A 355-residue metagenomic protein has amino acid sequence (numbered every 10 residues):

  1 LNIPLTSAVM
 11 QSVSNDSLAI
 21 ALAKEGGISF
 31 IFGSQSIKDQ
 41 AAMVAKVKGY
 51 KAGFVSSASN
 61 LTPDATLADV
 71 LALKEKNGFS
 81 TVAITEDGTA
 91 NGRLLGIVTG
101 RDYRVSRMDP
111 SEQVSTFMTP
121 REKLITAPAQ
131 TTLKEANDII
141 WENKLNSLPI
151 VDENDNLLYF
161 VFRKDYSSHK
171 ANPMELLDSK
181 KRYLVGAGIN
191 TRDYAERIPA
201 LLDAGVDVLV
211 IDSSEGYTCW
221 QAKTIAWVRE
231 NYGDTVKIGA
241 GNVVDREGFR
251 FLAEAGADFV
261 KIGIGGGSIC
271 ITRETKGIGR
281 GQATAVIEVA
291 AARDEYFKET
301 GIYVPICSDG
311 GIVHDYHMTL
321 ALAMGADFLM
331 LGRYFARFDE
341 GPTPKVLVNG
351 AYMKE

Functional and structural regions predicted by a protein language model:
L1, A8-M10, D39-F79, A83-D87 (+5 more regions): Bateman/CBS regulatory modules and CBS-like beta-alpha motifs in cytosolic regions of diverse proteins
L1, S59-T62, A127-P128, K134-D138 (+3 more regions): Alpha/beta catalytic cores of nucleotide-metabolism and tRNA/nucleoside-modifying enzymes
N2-S7, G53-A58, D178-A187, V228-V244 (+2 more regions): Short beta-strand/loop segments at the ligand-binding rim of alpha/beta enzyme cores
D16, S36-A45, N91, S106-S111 (+6 more regions): Active-site-adjacent beta->alpha loops and helix N-cap segments on the catalytic face of soluble alpha/beta enzymes
S17-A19, Y194-A204, I238, V244-I262 (+1 more regions): Catalytic cores of alpha/beta
A23, K48, L71-E75, L95-V98 (+7 more regions): Surface-exposed amphipathic alpha-helices with a cationic face
K24-D39, V206-T218, D258-K276, I312-K345: Glycine-rich phosphate-binding active-site loops on the catalytic face of alpha/beta enzymes
F30-Q35, N60-L61, T81-T85, T126-P128 (+6 more regions): Catalytic beta/alpha-barrel core
